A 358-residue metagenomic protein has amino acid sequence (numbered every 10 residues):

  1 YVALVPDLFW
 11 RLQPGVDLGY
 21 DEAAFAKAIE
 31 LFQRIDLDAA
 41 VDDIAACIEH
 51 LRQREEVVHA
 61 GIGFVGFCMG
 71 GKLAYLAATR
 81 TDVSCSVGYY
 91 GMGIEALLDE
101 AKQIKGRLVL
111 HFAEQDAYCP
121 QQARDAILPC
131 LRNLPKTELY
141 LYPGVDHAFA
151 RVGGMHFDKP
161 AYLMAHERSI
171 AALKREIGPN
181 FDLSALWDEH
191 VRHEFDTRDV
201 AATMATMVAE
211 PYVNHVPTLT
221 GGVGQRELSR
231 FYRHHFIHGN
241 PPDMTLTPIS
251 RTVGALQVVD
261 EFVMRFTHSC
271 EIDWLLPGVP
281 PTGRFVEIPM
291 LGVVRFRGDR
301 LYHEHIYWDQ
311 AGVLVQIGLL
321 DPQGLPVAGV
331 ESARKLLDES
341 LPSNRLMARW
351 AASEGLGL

Functional and structural regions predicted by a protein language model:
Y1-T203, Y212, P217: N-terminal cap/leader regions of alpha/beta-hydrolase-fold enzymes, predominantly small-molecule hydrolases
V109, E114, Y140, F149-A150 (+1 more regions): C-terminal and inter-domain tail/linker signature
